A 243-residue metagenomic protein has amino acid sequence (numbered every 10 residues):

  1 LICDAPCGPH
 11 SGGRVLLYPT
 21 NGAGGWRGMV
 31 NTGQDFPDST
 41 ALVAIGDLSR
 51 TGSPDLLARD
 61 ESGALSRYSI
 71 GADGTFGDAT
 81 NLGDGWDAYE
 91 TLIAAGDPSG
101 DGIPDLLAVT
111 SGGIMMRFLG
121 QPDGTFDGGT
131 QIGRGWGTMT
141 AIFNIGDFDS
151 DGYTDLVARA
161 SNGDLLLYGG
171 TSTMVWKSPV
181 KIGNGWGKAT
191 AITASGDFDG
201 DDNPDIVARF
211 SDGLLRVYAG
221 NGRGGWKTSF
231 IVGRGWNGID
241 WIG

Functional and structural regions predicted by a protein language model:
L1-G243: Trp/Gly-enriched beta-strand/coil motifs that build multi-repeat beta-propeller-like domains and related W-rich binding
